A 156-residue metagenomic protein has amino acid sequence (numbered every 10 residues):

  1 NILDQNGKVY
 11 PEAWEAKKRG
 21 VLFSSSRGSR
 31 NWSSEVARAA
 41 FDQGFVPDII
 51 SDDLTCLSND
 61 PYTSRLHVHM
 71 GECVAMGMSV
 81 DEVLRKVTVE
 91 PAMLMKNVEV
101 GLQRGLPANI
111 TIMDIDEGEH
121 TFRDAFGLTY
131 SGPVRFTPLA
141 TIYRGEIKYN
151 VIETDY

Functional and structural regions predicted by a protein language model:
N1, S26-S29, D53-L54, K86 (+3 more regions): Fold-independent oxyanion-binding glycine-rich loops and adjacent beta-strand/coil segments at enzyme active sites
N1-A39, G44-D60: Active-site core of metal-dependent hydrolases
K8, Y62-R65, P133: Short acidic-hydrophobic sequence patches enriched in Asp/Glu that either
E15-K18, R104, S131-R135: Solvent-exposed alpha-helices and their adjacent loops that cap or buttress functional pockets in soluble metabolic
S26, V100, G127-L128: Glycine-centered flexibility motif
E35-I115: His/Asp/Glu-enriched, well-ordered alpha-helical/loop segment that forms or immediately abuts the divalent-metal
A108-Y156: C-terminal cap of metal-dependent C-N hydrolases
